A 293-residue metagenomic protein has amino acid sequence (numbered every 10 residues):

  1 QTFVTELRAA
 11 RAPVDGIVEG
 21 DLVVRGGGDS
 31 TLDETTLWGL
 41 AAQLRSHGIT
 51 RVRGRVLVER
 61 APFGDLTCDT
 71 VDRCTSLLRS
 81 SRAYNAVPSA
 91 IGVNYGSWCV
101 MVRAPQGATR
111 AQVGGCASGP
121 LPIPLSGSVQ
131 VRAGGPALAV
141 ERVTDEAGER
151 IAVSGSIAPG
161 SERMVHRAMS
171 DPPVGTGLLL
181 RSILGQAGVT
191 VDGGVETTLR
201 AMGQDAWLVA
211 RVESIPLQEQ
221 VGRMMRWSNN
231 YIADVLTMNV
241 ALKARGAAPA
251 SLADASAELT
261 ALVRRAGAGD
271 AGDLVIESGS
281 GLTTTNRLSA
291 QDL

Functional and structural regions predicted by a protein language model:
T2-G272: Conserved serine DD-peptidase/penicillin-binding transpeptidase domain and beta-lactam-recognizing active-site
E258-A261, A268-D292: C-terminal soluble interaction/assembly domains
